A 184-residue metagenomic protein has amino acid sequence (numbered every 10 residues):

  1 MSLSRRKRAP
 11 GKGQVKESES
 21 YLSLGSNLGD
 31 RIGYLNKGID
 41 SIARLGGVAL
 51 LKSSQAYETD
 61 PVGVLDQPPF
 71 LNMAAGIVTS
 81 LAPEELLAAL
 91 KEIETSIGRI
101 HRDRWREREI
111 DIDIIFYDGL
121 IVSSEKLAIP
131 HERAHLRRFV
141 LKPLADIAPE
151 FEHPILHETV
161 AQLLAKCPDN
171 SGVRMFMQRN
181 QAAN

Functional and structural regions predicted by a protein language model:
M1, M73, M175-M177: Detector for methionine-enriched segments
L3-R8, K12-L24, L28-E109, D118-G119: Nucleotide and nucleotide-moiety/phosphate-recognizing core
P61-P69, L81-A88, E92-N184: Flexible, gly/pro- and Lys/Arg-enriched active-site loops
